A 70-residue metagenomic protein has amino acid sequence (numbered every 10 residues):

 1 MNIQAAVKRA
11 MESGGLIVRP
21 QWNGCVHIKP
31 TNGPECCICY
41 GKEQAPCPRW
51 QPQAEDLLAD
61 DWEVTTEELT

Functional and structural regions predicted by a protein language model:
M1-E43: Extended non-catalytic interaction/regulatory regions in multidomain proteins
Q44-T70: Short, compact, well-ordered microdomains
